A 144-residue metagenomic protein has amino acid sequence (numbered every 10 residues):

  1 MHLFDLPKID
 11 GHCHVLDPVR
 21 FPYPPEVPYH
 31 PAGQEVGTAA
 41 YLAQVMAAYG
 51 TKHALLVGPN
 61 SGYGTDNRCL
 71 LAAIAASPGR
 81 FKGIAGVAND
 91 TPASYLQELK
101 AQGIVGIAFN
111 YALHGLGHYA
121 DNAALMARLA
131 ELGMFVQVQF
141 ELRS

Functional and structural regions predicted by a protein language model:
M1-T65, K100: An N-terminally biased module of ancient metal coordination in phosphate/nucleic-acid-related enzymes
G64-R143: Active-site gating/metal-coordination segments in enzymes
